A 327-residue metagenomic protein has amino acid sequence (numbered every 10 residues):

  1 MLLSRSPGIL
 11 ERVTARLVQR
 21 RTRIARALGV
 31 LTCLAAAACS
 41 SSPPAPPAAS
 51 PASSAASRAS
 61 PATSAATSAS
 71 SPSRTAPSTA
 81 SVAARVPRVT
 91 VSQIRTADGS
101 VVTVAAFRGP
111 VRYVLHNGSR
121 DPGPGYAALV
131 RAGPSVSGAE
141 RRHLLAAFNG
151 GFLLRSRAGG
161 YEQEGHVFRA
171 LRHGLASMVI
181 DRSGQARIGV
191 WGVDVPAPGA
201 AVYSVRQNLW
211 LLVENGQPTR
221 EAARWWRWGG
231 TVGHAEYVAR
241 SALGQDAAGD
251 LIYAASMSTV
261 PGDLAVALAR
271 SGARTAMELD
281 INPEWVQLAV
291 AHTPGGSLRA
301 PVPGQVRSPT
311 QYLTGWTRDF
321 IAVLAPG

Functional and structural regions predicted by a protein language model:
S4-L28: Bacterial N-terminal signal peptides that target proteins for export
G8, R12, Q19, A48-S73: Intrinsically disordered, low-complexity terminal tails and inter-domain linkers enriched for S/T/G/P/D/E
A36-A38: C-terminal motif of bacterial Sec signal peptides marking the signal peptidase cleavage site
S41-P43, R58-A170: Zymogen propeptides
V102-A106, S177, L211, A242 (+1 more regions): Conserved hydrophobic/aromatic beta-strand scaffold that supports enzyme active sites
G118-R270: Aspartyl protease catalytic domain
G189, E214-N215, T231-T293, S297-G327: Extended C-terminal subregions enriched in glycine
